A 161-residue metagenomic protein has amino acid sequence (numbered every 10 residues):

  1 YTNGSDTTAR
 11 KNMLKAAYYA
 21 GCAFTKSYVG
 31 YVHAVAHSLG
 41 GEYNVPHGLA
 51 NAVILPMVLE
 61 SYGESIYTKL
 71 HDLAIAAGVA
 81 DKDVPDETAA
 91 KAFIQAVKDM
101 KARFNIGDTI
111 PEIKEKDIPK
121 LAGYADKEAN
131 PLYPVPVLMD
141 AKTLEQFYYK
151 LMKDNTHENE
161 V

Functional and structural regions predicted by a protein language model:
Y1-A96: Active-site segments that bind and position negatively charged phosphate/pyrophosphate groups
A80-V161: C-terminal charged capping/lid subdomain of soluble metabolic enzymes
